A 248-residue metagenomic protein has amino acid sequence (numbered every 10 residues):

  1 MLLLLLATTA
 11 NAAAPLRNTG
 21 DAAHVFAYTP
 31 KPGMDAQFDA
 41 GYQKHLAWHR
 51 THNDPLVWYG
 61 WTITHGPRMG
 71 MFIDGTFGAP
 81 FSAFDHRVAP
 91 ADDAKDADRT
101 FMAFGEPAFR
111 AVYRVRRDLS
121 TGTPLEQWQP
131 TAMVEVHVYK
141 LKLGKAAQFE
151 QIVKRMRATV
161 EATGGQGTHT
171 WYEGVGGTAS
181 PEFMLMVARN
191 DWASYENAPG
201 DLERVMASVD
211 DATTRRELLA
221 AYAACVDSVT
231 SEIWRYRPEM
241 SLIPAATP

Functional and structural regions predicted by a protein language model:
M1-T8: Bacterial N-terminal signal peptides
A12-P248: Short S/T/G/P-rich N-terminal loop/turn motif that feeds into the first structured element of a domain
